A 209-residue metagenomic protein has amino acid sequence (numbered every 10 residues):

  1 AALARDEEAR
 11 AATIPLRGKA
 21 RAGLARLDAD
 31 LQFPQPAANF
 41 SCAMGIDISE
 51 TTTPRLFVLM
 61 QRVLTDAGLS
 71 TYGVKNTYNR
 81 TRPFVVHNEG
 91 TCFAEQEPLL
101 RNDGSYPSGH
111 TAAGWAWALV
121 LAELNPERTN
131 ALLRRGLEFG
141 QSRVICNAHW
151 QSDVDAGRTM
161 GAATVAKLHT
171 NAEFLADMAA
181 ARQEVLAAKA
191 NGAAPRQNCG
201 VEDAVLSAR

Functional and structural regions predicted by a protein language model:
A1-I145, T170-E173, D177, V185-A188 (+1 more regions): Hydrophobic alpha-helical bundle signature of multipass membrane enzymes
E138-H169: Interfacial helix-loop-helix junctions of multi-pass membrane proteins
A180: Short, solvent-exposed cationic patches
N191: A detector for short metal-coordination/catalytic motifs
